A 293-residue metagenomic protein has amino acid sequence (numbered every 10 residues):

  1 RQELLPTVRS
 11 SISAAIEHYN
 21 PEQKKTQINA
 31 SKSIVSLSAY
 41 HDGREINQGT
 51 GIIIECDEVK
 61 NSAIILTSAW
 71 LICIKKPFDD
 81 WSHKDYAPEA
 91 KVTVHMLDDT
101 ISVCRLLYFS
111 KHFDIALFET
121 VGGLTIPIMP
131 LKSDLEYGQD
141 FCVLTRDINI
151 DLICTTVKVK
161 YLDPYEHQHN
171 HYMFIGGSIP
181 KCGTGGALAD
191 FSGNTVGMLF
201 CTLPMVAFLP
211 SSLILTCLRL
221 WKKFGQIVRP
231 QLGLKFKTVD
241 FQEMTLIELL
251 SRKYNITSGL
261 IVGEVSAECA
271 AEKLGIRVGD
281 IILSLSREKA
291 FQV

Functional and structural regions predicted by a protein language model:
E3-L4, P21-Q23, T195-S258: C-terminal cap/linker of serine protease catalytic domains
L5-A14, T26, A30-S33, E55-F113 (+3 more regions): Catalytic-histidine neighborhood of serine endopeptidases, predominantly the chymotrypsin-like S1/PA family
H18-Q23, I34-S68, S102, T184-G186: A conserved glycine-rich beta-strand in the N-terminal activation segment of trypsin-fold
N47-T50, E55-E58, I126-D134, T145-I148 (+2 more regions): Gly/Ser-rich catalytic serine loop of serine hydrolases
C56-K60, C73, F109-D114, I150 (+4 more regions): Short, conserved beta-turn/loop elements at beta-strand boundaries and strand-helix junctions
A63-L66, S192-F200, A271-V293: Conserved PDZ fold ligand-binding element
Y108-F109, I126-M173, I179-G183, L199-L209 (+1 more regions): Flexible, gly/ser-rich surface segments that form the specificity/activation loops bordering the active-site cleft
C182-A187, E243-K253, S266-I281, F291: PDZ/PDZ-like domain micro-motif
